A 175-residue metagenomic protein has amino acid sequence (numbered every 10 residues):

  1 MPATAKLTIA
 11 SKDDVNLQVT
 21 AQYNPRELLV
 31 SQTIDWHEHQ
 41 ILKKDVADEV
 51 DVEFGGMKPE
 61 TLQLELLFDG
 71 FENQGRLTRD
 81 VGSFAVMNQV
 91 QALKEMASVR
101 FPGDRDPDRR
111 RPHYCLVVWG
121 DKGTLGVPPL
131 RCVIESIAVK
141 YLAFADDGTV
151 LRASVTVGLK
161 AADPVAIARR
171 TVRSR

Functional and structural regions predicted by a protein language model:
M1-R175: Acidic, Ser/Thr- and Gly-enriched intrinsically disordered low-complexity segments
